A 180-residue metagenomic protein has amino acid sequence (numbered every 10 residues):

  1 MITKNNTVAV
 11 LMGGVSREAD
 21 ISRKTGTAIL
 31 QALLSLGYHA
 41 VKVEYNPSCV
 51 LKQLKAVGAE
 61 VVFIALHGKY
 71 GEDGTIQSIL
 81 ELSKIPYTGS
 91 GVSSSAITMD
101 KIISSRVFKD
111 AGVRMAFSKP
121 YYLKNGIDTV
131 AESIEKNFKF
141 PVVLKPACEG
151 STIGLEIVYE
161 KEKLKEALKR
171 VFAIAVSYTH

Functional and structural regions predicted by a protein language model:
M1-I103, D110, Y122-E132: ATP-binding N-terminal substructure of ATP-dependent carboxylate-amine bond-forming enzymes
K4, F138, S151-T152: A generic structural signal for well-ordered coil/turn residues at beta-strand boundaries that shape enzyme active-site
S22, F117-S118, V142-K169: Glycine-rich phosphate-binding loop of ATP-grasp-fold ATP-dependent ligases
S35-Y38, V113, A173-V176: Generic secondary-structure signature for well-ordered alpha-helical cores
L36, S83, N137-F140, I174: Structured helix-beta-strand junction loops
V113-A147: Rossmann-like NAD(P)H-binding beta-loop-alpha module
A131-E135, K165-F172: A generic alpha-helix structural signal
T179-H180: Conserved small/polar residues in nucleotide/adenosyl-binding loops
